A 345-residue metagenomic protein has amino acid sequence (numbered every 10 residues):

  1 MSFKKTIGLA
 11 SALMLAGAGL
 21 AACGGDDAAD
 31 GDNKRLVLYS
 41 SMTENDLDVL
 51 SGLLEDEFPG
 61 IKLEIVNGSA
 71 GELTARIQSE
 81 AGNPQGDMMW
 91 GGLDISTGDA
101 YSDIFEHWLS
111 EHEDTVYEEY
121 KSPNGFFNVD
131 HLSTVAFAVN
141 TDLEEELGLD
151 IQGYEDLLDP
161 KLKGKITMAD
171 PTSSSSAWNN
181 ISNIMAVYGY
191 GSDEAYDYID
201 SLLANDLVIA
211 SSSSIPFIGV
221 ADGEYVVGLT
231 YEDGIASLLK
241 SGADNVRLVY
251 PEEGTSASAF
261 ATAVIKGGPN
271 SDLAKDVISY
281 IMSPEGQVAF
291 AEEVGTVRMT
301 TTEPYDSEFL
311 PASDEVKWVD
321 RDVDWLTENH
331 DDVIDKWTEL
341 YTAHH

Functional and structural regions predicted by a protein language model:
A18-A22: C-terminal motif of bacterial Sec signal peptides marking the signal peptidase cleavage site
G24, D30-G98: Early extracytoplasmic/lumenal segment of secretory-pathway proteins
S40-D48, G71, P84-E224: Extracytoplasmic ligand-binding site segments that recognize negatively charged/polar headgroups
I95-A100, A221, Y225-N245, V294: A ligand-binding cleft/hinge motif common to bilobed small-molecule-binding domains
E106-H112, F126-N128, E155, D244-S256 (+1 more regions): Short beta-strand->loop
S133, Y198-L202, I209-A210, G242-K266: Periplasmic-binding protein-like
T255-S256, F260, I265-R321: Mature extracytoplasmic/periplasmic domains
E308-H345: Extracellular/periplasmic bilobal clamshell ligand-binding domains
